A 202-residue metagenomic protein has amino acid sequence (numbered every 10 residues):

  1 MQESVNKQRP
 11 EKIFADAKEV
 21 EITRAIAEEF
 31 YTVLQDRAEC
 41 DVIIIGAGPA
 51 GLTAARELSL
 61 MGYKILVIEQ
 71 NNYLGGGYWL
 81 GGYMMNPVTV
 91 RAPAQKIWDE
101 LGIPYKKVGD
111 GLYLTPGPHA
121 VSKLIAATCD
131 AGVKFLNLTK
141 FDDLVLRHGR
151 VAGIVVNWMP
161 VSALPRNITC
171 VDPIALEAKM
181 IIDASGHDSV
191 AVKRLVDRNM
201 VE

Functional and structural regions predicted by a protein language model:
M1-D41, L60, W158: Extreme N-terminal leader/targeting segments of oxidoreductases
D36-L66: N-terminal Rossmann-like FAD-binding beta1-loop-alpha1 element of flavoenzymes
A50, Y73, D188: Conserved Rossmann-like nucleotide-cofactor binding loop
S59, D99, C129: Anion (oxyanion) recognition and catalysis
S59-W79: Glycine-rich FAD pyrophosphate-binding loop
L80-P104: N-terminal glycine-rich dinucleotide-binding loop that anchors FAD/FMN and/or NAD(P) in oxidoreductases
I103-M180, A184, V190: Feature captures the FAD/FMN-dependent oxidoreductase FAD-binding
N199-E202: Gly/Ser/Thr-rich active-site loops/lids in small-molecule metabolic enzymes that frequently grip phosphoryl groups
